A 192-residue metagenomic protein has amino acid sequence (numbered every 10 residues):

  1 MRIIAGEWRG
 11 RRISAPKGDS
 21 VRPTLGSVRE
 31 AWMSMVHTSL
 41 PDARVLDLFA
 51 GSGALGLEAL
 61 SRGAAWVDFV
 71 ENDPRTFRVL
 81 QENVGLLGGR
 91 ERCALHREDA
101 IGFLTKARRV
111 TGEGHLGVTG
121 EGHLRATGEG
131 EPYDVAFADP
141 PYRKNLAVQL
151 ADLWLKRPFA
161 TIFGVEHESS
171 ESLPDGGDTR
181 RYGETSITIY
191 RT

Functional and structural regions predicted by a protein language model:
M1-T192: Class I S-adenosyl-L-methionine-dependent methyltransferase catalytic core
